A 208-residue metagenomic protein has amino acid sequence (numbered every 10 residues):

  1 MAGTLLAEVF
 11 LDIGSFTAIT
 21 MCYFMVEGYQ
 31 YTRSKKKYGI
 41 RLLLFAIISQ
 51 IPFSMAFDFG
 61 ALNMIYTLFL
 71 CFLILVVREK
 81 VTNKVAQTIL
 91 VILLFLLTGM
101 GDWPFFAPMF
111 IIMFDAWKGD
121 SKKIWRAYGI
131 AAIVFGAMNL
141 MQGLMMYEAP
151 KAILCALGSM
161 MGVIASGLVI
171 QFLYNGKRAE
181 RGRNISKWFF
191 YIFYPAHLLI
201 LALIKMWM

Functional and structural regions predicted by a protein language model:
M1-M208: Alpha-helical transmembrane segments and their immediate juxtamembrane cytosolic regions
